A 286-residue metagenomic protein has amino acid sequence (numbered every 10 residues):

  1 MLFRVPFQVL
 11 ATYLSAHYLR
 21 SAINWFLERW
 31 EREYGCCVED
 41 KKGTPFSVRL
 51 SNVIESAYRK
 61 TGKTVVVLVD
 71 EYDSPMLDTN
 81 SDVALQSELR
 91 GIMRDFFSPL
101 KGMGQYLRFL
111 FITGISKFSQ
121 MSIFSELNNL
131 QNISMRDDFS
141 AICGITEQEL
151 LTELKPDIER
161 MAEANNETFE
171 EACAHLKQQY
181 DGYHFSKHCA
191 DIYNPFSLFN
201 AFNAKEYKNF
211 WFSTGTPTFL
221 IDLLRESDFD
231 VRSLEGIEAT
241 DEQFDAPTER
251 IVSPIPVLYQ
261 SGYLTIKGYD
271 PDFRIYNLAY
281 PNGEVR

Functional and structural regions predicted by a protein language model:
M1-R286: Phosphate-binding site recognition
